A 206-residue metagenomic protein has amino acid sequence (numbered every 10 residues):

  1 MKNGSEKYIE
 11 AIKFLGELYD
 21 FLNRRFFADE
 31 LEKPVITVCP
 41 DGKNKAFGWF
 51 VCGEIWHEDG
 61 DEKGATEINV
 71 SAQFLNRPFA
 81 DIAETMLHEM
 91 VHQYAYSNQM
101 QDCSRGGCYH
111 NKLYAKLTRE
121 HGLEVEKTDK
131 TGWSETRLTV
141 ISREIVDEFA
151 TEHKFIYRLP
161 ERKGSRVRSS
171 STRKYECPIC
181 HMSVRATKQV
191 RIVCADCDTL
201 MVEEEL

Functional and structural regions predicted by a protein language model:
K2-A80, M100-L206: Metalloprotease/metallohydrolase-associated module, dominated by Zn2+-dependent proteases
E84-S97: Active-site recognition of the HExxH zinc-binding catalytic motif
